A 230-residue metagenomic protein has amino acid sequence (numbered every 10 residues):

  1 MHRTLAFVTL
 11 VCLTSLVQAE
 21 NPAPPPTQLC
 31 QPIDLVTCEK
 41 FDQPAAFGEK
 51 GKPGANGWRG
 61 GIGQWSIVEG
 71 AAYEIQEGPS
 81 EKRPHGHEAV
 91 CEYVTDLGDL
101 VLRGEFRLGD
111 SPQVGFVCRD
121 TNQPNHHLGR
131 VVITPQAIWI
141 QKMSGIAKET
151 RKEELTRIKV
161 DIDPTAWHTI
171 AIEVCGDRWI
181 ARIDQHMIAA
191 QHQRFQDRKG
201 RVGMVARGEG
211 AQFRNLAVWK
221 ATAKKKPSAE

Functional and structural regions predicted by a protein language model:
N21-G57, K225-E230: Extracellular carbohydrate-recognition regions
A23-L29, D197-E230: Ligand-recognition surfaces built from glycine- and aromatic
F41, L102-G104, W167-C175, W179-A181: Short tryptophan-centered beta-strand motifs in secreted/extracellular beta-sheet-rich domains of glycan-recognition
G63-E88: Short carbohydrate-recognition loop motifs
P79-G145: Secretory/extracellular carbohydrate-interaction modules and structurally similar beta-sandwich "look-alikes"
E88-V94, T156-I162, V202-G203: Beta-strand-rich interaction surfaces with strong enrichment in secreted/lumenal proteins
A147-T169: Short, aromatic/His-centered strand-loop micro-motif at the edge of beta-sheets
R182-R201: Short, solvent-exposed beta-strand-to-loop segments that form ligand-recognition rims of beta-rich domains
